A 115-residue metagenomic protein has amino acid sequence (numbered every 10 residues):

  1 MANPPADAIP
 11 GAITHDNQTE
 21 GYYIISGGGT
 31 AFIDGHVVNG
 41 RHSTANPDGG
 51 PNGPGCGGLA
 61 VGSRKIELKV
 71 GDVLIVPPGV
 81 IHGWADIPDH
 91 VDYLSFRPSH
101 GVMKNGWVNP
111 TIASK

Functional and structural regions predicted by a protein language model:
M1-A12, N17, V61: N-terminal post-signal-peptidase region of extra-cytosolic proteins
D7, I75-V76: N-terminal cap/leader regions of alpha/beta-hydrolase-fold enzymes, predominantly small-molecule hydrolases
A12-I13, E20-Y23, K65-I66, V73-L74: His/acidic/aromatic-lined binding-pocket segments of jelly-roll/cupin-type domains and related regulatory beta-sandwich
D16-A31, G35, S43-G57: Short, conserved beta-strand element in jelly-roll/cupin
T30, V38, V102: Flexible, glycine-rich phosphate/dinucleotide-binding loops and adjacent beta-alpha linkers at cofactor/substrate
A31-F32, V76, H82-I87: Short beta-strand His + acidic residue motifs that chelate non-heme Fe in jelly-roll/DSBH and cupin folds
H42-P47, P51-N52, C56-I66, I81-K115: Double-stranded beta-helix
G71-D72, V80: Structural motif
